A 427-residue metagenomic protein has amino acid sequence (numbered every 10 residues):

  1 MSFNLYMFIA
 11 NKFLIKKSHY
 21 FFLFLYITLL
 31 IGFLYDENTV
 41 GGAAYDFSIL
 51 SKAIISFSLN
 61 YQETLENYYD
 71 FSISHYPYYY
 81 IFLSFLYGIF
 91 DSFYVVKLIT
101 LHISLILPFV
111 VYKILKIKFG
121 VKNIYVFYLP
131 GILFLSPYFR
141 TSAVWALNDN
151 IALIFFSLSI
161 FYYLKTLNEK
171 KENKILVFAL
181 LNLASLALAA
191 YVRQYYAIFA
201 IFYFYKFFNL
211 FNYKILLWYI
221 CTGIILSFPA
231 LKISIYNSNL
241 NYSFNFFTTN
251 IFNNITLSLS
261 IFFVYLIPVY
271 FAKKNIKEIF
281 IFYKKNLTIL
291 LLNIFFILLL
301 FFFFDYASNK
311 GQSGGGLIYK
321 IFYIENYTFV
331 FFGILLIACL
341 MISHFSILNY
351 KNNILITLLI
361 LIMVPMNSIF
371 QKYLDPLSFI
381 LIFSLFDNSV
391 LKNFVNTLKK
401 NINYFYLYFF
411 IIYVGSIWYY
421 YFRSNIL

Functional and structural regions predicted by a protein language model:
Y35-Y45, N60-I81, F93-K97, L101-H102: Membrane-proximal lumenal/periplasmic loop motifs of glycosylation machinery
Y94-G120, L158, Y162: Transmembrane-helix motifs of polytopic, lipid-linked glycan transferases
V110-K113, I151-K171, F178-A184, A200-Y203 (+1 more regions): Specific aromatic-rich, kink-prone transmembrane helix
V111-L135, L153-I154, N173: Transmembrane-helix signature of polytopic, membrane-embedded enzymes that assemble or transfer cell-envelope glycans
F119, S159-F178, A189, F208-F211 (+1 more regions): Membrane-interface transmembrane helices that cradle and orient dolichyl/undecaprenyl
P130, L176-R193, A200-F204, C221-S227 (+1 more regions): Membrane-interface alpha helices of multi-pass inner-membrane proteins
T141-I151, F370-Q371: Short acidic/glycine- and proline-prone juxtamembrane loop motifs at membrane-interface regions of multi-pass membrane
A190, Y196, I201-G316, V414-S424: Membrane-lumen/periplasm interface segments of specific transmembrane helices in polyprenyl phosphate-linked
